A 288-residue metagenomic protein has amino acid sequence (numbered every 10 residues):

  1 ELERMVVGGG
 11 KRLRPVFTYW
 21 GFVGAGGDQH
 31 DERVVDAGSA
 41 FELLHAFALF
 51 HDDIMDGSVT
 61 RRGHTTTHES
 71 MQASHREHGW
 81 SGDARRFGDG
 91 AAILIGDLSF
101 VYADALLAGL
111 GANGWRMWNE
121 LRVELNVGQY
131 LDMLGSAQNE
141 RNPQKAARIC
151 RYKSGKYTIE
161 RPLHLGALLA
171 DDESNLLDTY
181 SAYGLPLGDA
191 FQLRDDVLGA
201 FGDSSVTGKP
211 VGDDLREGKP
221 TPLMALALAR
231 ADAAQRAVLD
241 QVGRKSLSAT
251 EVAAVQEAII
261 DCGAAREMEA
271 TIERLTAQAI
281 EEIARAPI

Functional and structural regions predicted by a protein language model:
E1-I288: All-alpha prenyltransferase/terpene-synthase fold signal
